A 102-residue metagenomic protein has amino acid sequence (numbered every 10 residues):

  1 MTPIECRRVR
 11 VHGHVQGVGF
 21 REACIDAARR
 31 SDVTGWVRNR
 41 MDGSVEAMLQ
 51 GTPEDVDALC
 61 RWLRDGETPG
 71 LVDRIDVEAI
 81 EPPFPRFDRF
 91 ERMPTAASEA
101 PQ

Functional and structural regions predicted by a protein language model:
M1-Q102: Intrinsically disordered, low-complexity, mixed-charge
